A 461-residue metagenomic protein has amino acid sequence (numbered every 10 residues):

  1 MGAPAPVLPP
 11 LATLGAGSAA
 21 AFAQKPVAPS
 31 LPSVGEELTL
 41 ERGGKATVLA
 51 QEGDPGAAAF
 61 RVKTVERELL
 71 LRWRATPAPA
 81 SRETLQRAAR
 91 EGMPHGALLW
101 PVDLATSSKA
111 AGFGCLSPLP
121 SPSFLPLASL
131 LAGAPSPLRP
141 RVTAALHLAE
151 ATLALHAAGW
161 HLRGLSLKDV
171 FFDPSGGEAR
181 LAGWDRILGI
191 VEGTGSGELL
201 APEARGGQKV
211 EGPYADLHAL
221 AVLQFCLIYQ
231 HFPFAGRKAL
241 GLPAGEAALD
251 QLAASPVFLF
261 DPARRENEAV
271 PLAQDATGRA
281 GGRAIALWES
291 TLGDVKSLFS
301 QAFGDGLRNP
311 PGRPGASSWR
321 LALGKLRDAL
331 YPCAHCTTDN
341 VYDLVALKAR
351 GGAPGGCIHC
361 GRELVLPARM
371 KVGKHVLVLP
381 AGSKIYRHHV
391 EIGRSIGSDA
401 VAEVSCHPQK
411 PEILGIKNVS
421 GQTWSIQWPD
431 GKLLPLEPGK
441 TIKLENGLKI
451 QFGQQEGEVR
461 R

Functional and structural regions predicted by a protein language model:
F22-R67, P94: ATP-binding glycine-rich phosphate-binding loop
L99-A144: Conserved structural core of kinase catalytic domains
T152, H156-P174: Catalytic-loop of the protein kinase fold
A182-I187: Activation of the activation-loop gatekeeper triad in protein kinase-fold domains
I190-G207: Conserved activation segment of eukaryotic-like protein kinases, specifically the C-terminal portion of the activation
D216: Conserved catalytic-loop aspartate of Hanks-type protein kinases
Q224-K296: Conserved C-lobe activation region of Hanks-type protein kinase-like domains
Q427-R461: C-terminal boundary/linker segments immediately following FHA domains
